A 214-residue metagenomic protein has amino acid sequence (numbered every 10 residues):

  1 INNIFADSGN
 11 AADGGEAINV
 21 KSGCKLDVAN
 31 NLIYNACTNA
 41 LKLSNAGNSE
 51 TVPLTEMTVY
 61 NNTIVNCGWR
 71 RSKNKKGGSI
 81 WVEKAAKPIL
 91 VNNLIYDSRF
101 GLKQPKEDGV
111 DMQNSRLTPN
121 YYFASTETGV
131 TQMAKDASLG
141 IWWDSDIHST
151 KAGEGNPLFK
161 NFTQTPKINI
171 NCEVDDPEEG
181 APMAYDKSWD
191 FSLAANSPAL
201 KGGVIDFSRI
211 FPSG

Functional and structural regions predicted by a protein language model:
I1-G9, E16-A17, C24-N39, V52-R70 (+4 more regions): Right-handed parallel beta-helix
N2, N66, G78, L139-G140 (+1 more regions): Intrinsically disordered regions, especially transient/low-confidence alpha-helical propensity segments and coil-helix
A11-V20, C37-E50, S72-V82, R99-D108: Extracellular beta-strand/beta-solenoid scaffold signature
G14-N19, V52-V59, K75-E83, D111-R116 (+1 more regions): Glycine-rich, flexible loop segments associated with nucleotide phosphate handling
A86-V91, S98-G214: Acidic, glycine- and Ser/Thr-rich low-complexity intrinsically disordered tracts in extracellular/secreted proteins
